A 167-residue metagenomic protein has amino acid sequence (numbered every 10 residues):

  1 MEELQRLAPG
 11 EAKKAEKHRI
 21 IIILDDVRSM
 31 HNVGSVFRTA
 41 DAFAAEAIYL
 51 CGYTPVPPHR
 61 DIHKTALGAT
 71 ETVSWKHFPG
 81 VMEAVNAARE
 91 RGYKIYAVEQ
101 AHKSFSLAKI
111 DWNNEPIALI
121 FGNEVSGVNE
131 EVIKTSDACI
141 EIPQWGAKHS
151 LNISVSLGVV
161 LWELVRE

Functional and structural regions predicted by a protein language model:
M1-E167: Post-transcriptional modification and biogenesis factors for structured RNAs of the translation apparatus
